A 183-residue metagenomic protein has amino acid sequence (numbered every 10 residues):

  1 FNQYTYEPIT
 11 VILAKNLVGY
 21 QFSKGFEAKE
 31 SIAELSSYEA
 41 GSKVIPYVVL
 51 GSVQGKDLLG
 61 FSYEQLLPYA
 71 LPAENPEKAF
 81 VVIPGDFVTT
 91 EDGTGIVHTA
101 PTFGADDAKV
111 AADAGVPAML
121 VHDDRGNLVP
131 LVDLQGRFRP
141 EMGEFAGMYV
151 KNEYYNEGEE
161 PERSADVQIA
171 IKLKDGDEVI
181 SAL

Functional and structural regions predicted by a protein language model:
F1-L183: Non-cofactor substrate-recognition interfaces
